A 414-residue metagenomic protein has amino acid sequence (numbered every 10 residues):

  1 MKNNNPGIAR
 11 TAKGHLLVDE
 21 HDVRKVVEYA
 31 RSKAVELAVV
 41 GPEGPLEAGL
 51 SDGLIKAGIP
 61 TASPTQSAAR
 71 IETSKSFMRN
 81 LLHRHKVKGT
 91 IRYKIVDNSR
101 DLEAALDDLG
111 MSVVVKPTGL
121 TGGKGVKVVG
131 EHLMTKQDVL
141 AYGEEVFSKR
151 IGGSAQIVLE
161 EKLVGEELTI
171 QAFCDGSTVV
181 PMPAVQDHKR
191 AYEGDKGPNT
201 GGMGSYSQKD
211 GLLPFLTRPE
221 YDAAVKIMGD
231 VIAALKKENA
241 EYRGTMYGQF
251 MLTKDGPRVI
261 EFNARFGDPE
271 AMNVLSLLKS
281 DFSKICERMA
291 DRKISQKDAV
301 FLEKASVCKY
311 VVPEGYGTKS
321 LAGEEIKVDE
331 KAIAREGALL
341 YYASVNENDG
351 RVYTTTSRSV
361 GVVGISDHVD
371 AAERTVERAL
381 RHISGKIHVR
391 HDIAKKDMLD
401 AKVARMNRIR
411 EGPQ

Functional and structural regions predicted by a protein language model:
M1-Q66: ATP-binding N-terminal substructure of ATP-dependent carboxylate-amine bond-forming enzymes
G14-V26, R92-N98, V129, M134: Short acidic-hydrophobic, aromatic-tinged amphipathic segments that line or gate anion-handling sites
I55, A62-G125: A conserved helix-loop-beta module that forms one wall/lid of the active-site cleft in ATP-utilizing catalytic domains
K127-P269: Internal nucleotide-binding/catalytic subdomain
G143, A322-I326, E373-L380: Short amphipathic alpha-helices in soluble, non-transmembrane regions that often serve as interface/regulatory elements
A223-Y247, N263-G337, E347-N348: Active-site "cap" helix and flanking loop/linker of ATP-utilizing ligase/carboxylase catalytic domains
N346-D349, Y353-Q414: Generic C-terminus detector
